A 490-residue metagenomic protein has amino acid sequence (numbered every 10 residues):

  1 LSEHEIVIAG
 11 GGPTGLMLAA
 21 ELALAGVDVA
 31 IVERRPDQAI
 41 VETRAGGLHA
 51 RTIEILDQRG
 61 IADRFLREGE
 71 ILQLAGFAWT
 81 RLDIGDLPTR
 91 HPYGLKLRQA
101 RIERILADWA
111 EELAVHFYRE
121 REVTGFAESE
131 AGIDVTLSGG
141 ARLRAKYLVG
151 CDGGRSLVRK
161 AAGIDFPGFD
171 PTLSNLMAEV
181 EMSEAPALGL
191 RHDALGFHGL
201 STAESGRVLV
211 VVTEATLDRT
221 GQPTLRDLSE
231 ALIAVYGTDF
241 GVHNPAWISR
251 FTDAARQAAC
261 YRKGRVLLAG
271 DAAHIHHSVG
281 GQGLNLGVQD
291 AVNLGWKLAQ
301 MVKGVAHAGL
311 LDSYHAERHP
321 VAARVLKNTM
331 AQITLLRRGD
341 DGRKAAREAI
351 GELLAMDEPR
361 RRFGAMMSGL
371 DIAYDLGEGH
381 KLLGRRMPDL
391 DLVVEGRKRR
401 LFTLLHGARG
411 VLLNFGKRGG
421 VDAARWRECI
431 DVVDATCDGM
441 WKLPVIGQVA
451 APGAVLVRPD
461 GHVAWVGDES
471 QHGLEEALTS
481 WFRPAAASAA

Functional and structural regions predicted by a protein language model:
L1-A355, V433, A490: Core Rossmann-like FAD-binding/catalytic domain of the broad FAD-dependent monooxygenase superfamily
L1-E5, A9, L24-A25, W79 (+5 more regions): Helical substrate-recognition/capping region of FAD-dependent monooxygenase/halogenase enzymes
